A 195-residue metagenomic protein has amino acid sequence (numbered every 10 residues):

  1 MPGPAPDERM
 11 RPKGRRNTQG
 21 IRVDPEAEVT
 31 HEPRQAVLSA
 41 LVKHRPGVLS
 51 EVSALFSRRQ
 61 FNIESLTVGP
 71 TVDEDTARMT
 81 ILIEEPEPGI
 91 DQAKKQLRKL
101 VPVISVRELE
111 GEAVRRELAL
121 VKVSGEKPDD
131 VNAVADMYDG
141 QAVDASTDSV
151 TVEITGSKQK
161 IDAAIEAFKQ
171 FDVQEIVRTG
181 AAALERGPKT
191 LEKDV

Functional and structural regions predicted by a protein language model:
P2-A77, L82-V195: Long, contiguous binding/interaction regions
